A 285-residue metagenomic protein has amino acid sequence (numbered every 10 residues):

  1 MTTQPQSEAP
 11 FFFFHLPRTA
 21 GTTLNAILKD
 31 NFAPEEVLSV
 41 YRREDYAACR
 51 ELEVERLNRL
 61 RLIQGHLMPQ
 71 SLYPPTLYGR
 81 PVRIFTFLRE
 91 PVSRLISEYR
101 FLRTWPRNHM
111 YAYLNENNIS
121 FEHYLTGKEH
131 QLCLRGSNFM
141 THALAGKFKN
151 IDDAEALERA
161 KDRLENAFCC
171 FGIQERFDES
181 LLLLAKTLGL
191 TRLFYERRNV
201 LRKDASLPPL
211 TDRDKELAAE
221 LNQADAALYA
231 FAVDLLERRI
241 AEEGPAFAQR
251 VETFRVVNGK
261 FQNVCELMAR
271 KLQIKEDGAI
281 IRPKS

Functional and structural regions predicted by a protein language model:
M1, R238-S285: Non-catalytic N-terminal targeting/anchoring module and adjacent flexible stem/linker that precedes the structured
M1-L60, G65, P91, E98 (+3 more regions): PAPS-dependent sulfotransferase catalytic core
S39-E44, A156-Q223, E237-F261: The conserved 3'-phosphoadenosine-5'-phosphosulfate
E44-F87, S93-E196: PAPS-dependent sulfotransferase catalytic domain
Y99, A232-L236, I240: Long, hydrophobic, amphipathic alpha-helical segments used as structural scaffolds
L221-V233: Short amphipathic alpha-helical coiled-coil/interface segments
